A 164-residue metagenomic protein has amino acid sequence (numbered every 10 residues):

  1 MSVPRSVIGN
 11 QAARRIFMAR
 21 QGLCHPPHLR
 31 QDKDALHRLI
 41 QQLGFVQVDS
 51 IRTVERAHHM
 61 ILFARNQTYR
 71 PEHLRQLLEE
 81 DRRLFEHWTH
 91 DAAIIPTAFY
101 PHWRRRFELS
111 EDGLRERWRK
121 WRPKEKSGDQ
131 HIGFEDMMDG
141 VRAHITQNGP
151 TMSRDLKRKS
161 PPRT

Functional and structural regions predicted by a protein language model:
M1-T164: Phosphate-backbone binding and catalysis cores of DNA-processing enzymes
